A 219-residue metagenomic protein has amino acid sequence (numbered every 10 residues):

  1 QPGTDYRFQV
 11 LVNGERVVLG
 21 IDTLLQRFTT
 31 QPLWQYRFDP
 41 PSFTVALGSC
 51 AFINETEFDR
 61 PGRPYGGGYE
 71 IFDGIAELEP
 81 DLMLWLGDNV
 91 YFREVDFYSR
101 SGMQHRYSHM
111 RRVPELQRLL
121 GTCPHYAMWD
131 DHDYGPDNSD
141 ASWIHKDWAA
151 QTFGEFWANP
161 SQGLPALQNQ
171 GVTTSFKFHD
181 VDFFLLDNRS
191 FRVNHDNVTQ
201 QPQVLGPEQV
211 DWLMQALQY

Functional and structural regions predicted by a protein language model:
Q1-Y219: Metal-dependent phosphoester/phosphodiester hydrolase catalytic core
